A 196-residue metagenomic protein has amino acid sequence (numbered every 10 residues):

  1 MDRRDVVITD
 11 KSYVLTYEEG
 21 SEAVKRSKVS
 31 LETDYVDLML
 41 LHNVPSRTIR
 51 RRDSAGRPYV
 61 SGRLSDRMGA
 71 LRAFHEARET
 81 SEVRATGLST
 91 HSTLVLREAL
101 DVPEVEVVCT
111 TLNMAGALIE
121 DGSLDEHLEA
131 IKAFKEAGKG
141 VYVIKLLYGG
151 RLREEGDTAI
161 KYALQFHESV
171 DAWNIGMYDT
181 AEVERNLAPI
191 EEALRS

Functional and structural regions predicted by a protein language model:
M1-D10, D66-S81, E129-V143: Alpha-helix-loop-beta-strand connector modules within alpha/beta enzyme cores
R4-D5, V36, V108, A172: Secondary-structure boundary/capping residues
D5-L15, M114-I119, G140, Q165-D179: Short, basic, helix/turn surface patches
I8, S27, V36, T86 (+3 more regions): Conserved, mostly hydrophobic/aromatic
I8-T9, R84-S89, C109, Y142 (+1 more regions): Structural detector of well-ordered beta-strand residues that form the stable sheet scaffold of enzyme domains
V14-M114, I119-D125, Y148: Glycine/proline-rich, positively charged, aromatic-decorated active-site loop/lid region on the catalytic face
D101-E104, D125-S196: Structured C-terminal cap/extension of enzyme domains
